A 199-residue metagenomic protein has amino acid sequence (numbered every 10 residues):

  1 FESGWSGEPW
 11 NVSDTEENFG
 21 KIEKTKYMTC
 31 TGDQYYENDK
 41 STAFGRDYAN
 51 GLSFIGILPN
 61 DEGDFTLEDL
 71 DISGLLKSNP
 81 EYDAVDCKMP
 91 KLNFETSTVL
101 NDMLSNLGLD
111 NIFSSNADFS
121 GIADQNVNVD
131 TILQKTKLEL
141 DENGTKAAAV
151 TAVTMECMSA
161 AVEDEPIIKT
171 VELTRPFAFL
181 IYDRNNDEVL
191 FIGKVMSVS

Functional and structural regions predicted by a protein language model:
F1-E62, P80-E165: Non-catalytic, conformational "gating/processing" segments within enzyme and secreted inhibitor domains
E37-N38, T42-I57, V162-S199: Extended hydrophobic
T66-D69: Gram-negative host-targeted secretion-system effectors, predominantly Type III and Type IV, recognized via long
